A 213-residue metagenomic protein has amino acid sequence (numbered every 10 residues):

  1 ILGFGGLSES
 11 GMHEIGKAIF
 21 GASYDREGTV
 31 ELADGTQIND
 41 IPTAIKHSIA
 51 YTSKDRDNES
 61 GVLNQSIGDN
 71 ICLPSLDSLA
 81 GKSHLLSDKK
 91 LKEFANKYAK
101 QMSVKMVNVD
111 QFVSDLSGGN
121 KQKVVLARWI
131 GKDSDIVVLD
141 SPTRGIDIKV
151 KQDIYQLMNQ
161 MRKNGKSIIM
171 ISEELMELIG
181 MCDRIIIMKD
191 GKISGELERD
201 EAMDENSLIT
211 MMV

Functional and structural regions predicted by a protein language model:
I1-V213: Glycine-rich phosphate-binding loops of nucleotide-dependent enzymes
